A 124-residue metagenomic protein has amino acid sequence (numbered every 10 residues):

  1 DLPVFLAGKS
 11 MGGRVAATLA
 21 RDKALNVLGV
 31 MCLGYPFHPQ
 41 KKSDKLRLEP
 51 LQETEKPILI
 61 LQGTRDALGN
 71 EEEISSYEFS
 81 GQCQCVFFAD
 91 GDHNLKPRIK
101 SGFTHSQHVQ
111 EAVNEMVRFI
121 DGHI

Functional and structural regions predicted by a protein language model:
D1-K56: Primarily recognizes the serine-hydrolase "nucleophile elbow" in alpha/beta-hydrolase and SGNH/GDSL folds
D1-P3, L59, Q84, H123: A hydrolase-biased, glycine/serine/histidine/acidic-enriched motif that marks catalytic-domain neighborhoods in diverse
M31, L59-L61, V86: Conserved hydrophobic packing residues within short motifs/helices of P-loop NTPase cores of ABC-family ATPases
P36, R65-D66, D92: Catalytic metal-binding/acid-base residues of hydrolase active sites
E53-T54, I60-Q62, D66: Short beta-strand/loop motif that positions the catalytic acidic residue of the alpha/beta-hydrolase fold
A67-E72: Conserved alpha/beta-hydrolase "acid-adjacent" motif
S80-I124: C-terminal catalytic histidine-bearing segment of alpha/beta-hydrolase fold enzymes
